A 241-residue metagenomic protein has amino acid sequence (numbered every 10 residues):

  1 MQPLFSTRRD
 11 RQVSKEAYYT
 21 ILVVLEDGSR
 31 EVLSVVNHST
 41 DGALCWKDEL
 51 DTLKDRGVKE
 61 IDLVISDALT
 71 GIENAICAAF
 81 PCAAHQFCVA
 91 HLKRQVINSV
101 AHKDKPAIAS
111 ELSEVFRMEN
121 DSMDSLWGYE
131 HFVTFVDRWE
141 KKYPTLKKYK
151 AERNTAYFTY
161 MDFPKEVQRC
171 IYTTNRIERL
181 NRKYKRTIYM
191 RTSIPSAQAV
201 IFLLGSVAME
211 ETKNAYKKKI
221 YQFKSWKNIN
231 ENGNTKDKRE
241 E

Functional and structural regions predicted by a protein language model:
M1-I65, N74, A78-C82, R153 (+1 more regions): RNase H-like nuclease fold core
M1-Q12, D67, I76, H85-A90 (+6 more regions): Conserved, well-ordered core segments of regulatory domains
K15-Y18, A43-K47, S66-E73, A109 (+5 more regions): Amphipathic alpha-helical transducer elements in NTP-driven molecular machines
E31-V35, V58-E60, K93, E111-N120: Short acidic, glycine/Ser/Thr-rich loop/turn "cap" segments at secondary-structure junctions
K54, V58, C77-P81, I97 (+6 more regions): Hydrophobic/aromatic-lined pockets within catalytic cores
E60, A84, Q168-Y172: A generic hydrophobic-helix recognition signal that picks specific residues within alpha-helical hydrophobic
L63-T70, A75-S113: Conserved beta-strand -> loop -> alpha-helix junction used to position metal-binding or nucleic-acid-contacting
E114-E241: Acidic/histidine-rich catalytic cores and adjacent linkers of DNA breakage/strand-transfer/modification proteins
